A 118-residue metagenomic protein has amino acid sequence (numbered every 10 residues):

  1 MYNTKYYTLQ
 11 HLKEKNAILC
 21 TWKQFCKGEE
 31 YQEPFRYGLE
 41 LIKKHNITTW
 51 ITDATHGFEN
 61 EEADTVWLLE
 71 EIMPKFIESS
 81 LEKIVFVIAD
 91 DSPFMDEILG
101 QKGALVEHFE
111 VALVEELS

Functional and structural regions predicted by a protein language model:
M1-S118: Amphipathic, Lys/Arg-enriched alpha-helical "gate/interface" segment within cytosolic domains that mediates
